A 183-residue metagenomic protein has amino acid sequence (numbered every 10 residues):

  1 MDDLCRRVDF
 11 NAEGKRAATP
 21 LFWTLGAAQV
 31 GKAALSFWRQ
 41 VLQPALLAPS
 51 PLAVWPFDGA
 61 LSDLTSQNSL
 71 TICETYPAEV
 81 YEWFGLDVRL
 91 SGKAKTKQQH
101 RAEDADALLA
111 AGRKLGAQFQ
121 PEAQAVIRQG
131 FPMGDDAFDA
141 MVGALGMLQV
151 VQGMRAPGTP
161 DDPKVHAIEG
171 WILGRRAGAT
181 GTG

Functional and structural regions predicted by a protein language model:
M1-G183: RNase H-like (RuvC/DEDD) metal-dependent nuclease/polynucleotide-processing core
